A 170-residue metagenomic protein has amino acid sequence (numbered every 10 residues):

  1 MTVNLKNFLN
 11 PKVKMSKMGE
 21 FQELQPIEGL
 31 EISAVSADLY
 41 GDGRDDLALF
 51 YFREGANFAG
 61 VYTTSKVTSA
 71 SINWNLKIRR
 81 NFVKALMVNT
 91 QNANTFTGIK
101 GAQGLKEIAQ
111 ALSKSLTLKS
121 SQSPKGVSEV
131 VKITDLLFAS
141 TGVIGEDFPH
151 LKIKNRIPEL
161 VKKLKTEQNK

Functional and structural regions predicted by a protein language model:
T2-K119, V130-K170: Alpha/propeptide regions of enzymes that mature by internal proteolysis
